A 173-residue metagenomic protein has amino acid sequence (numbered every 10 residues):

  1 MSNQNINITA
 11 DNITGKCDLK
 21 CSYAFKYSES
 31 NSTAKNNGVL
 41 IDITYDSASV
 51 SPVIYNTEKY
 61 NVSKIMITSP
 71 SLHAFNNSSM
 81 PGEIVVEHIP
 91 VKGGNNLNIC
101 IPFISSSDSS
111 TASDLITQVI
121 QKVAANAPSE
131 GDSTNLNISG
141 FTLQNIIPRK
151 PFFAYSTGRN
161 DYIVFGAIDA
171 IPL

Functional and structural regions predicted by a protein language model:
M1-L173: Alpha-carbonic anhydrase
